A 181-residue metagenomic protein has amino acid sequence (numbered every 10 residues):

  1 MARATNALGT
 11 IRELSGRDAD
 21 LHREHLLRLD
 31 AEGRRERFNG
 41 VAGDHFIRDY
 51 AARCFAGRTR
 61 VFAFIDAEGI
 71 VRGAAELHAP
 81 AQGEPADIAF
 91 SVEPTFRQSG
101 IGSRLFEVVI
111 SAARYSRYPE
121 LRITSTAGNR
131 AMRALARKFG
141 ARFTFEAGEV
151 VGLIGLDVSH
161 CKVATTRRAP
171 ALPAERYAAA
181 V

Functional and structural regions predicted by a protein language model:
G9-E24: A short beta-loop-alpha structural element at the N-terminal edge of CoA-dependent acyl/N-acetyltransferase catalytic
R28, E36-P85, E93: Acetyl-CoA-dependent GNAT
I65, A89-Q98, T126: A short, internal acetyl-CoA/4′-phosphopantetheine-binding micro-motif in the GNAT/acyltransferase core
H78, A89, T124, T144-E146 (+1 more regions): Solvent-exposed beta-strand sheet faces enriched in polar/charged residues
Q98-A113, A134, K138: Conserved acetyl-CoA-binding loop-helix of GNAT-fold acetyltransferases
A113-T126: Conserved GNAT acetyl-CoA-binding A-motif
R137-A147: Conserved acetyl-CoA-binding loop of GNAT-fold acetyltransferases
G148-V181: C-terminal "cap" of GNAT-fold acetyltransferases
